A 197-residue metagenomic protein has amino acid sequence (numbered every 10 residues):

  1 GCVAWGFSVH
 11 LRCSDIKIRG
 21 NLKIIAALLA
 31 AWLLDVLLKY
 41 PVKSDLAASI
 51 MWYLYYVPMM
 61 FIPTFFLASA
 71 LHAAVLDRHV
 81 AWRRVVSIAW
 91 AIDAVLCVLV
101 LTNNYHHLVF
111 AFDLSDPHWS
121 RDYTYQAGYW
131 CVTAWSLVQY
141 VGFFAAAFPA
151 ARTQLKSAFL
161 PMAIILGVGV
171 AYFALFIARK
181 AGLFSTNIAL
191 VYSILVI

Functional and structural regions predicted by a protein language model:
G1-C2, C13-Y105, W119-A134, S185-I194: Individual alpha-helical transmembrane segments in multi-pass integral membrane proteins
A4-S14, A70, V141-A146: C-terminal ends of transmembrane helices
F7, L37, Y140, V170-A174: Alpha-helical transmembrane segments of multipass membrane proteins
S8-R12, C97-L101, A146, F173-R179: Hydrophobic alpha-helical transmembrane segments
A26, S44, W82, V141-A147 (+1 more regions): Extended hydrophobic/Leu-rich segments
H107-P117, K180-A181: Membrane-interface helix termini and inter-helical loops of multi-pass transporters
W119-A158: Ordered, small/hydrophobic-rich secondary-structure cores
A145, P149-I197: Interfacial "cap-and-anchor" motif at the non-cytosolic start of specific transmembrane alpha-helices
